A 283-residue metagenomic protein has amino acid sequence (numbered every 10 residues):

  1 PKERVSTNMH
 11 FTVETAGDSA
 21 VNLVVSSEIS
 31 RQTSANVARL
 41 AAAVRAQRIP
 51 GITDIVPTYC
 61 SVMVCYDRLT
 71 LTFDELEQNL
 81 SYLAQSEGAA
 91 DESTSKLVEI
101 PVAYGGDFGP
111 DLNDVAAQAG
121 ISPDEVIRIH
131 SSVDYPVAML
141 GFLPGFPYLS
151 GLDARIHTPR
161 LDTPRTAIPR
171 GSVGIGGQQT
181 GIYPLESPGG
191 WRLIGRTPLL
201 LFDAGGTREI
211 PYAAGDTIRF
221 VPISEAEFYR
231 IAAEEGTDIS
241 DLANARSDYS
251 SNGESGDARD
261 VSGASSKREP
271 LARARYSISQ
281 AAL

Functional and structural regions predicted by a protein language model:
K2-R4: Extreme N-terminal basic, low-complexity initiation segments that serve as generic localization/processing leaders
T7-L283: Glycine-rich active-site loops that engage anionic ligands at enzyme catalytic sites
